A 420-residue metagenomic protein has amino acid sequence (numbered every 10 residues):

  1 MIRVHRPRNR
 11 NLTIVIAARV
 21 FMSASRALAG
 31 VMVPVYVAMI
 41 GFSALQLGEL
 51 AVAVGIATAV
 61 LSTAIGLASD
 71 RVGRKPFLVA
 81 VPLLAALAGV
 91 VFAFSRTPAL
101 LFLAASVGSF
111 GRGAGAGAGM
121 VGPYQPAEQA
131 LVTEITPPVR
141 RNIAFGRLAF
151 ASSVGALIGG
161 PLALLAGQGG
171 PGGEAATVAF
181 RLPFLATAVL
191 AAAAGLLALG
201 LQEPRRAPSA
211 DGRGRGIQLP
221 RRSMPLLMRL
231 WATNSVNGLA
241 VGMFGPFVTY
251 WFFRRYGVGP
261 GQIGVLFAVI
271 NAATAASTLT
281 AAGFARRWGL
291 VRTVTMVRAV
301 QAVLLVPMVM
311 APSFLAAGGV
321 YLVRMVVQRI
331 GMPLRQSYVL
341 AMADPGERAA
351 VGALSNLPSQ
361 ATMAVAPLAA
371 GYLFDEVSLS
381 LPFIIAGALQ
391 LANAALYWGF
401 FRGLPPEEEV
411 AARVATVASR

Functional and structural regions predicted by a protein language model:
I2-A59, L226-F267: Helix-loop boundary and gating motifs at the non-cytosolic
V20, A88, P98-Y124, A316-I330: Hydrophobic core of transmembrane alpha-helices in multi-pass small-molecule transporters, especially MFS/SLC-type
E49-L67, A268-T280: Central cavity-lining transmembrane alpha-helices of secondary-active solute carriers, predominantly the Major
L61-G73, G167, S277-L290, F374-D375: Helix-to-loop junctions at the C-terminal end of transmembrane segments in multipass secondary transporters
P76-V91, R292-P307, G387: Structural signature of the two symmetry-related core transmembrane helices
S106-S152, Y338: Cytoplasmic helix-loop-helix junction between adjacent transmembrane helices in 12-TM secondary transporters
F145-L164, P358-A366: Glycine-rich segments within core transmembrane alpha-helices of 12-TM secondary carriers
A163-G167, A188-S209, N393-F401: C-terminal membrane-cytosol helix-exit motif in multi-pass small-molecule transporters
